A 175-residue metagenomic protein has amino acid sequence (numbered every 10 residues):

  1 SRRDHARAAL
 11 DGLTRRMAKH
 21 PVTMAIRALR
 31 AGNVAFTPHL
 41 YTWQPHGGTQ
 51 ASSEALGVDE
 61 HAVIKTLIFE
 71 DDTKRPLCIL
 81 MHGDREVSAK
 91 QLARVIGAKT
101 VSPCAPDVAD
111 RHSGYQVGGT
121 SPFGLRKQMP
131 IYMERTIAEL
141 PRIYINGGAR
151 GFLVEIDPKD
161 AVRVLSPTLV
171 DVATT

Functional and structural regions predicted by a protein language model:
L10-T175: Extended, low-hydrophobicity, polar/charged segments
